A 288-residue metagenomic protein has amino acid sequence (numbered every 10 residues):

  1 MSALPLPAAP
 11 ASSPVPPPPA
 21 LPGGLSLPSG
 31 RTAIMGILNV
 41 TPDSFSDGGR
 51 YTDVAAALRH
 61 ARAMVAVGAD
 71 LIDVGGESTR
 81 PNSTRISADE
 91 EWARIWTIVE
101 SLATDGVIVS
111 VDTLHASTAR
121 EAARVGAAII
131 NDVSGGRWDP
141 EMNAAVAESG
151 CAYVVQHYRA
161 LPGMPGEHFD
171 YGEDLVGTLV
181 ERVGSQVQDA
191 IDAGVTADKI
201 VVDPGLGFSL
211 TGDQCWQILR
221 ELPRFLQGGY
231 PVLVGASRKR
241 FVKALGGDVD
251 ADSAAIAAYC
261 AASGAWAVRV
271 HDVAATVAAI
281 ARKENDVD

Functional and structural regions predicted by a protein language model:
S2-P14, P18-P19, P28-S29, S46-A55 (+7 more regions): Active-site-adjacent loop and "lid" segments of alpha/beta metabolic enzymes
R31-I37, A63-G75: N-terminal glycine-rich anion-binding loops that anchor highly charged ligand groups
M35, A69, I108, A127-A128 (+1 more regions): Hydrophobic "anchor" residues on beta-strands that sit immediately upstream of conserved functional sites
N39-D43: Short polar catalytic/cofactor-binding loops
A66, V107, Q186-K199: Phosphate/pyrophosphate-binding loops at sites that engage ATP/ADP/AMP, CoA/4′-phosphopantetheine, polyphosphate
